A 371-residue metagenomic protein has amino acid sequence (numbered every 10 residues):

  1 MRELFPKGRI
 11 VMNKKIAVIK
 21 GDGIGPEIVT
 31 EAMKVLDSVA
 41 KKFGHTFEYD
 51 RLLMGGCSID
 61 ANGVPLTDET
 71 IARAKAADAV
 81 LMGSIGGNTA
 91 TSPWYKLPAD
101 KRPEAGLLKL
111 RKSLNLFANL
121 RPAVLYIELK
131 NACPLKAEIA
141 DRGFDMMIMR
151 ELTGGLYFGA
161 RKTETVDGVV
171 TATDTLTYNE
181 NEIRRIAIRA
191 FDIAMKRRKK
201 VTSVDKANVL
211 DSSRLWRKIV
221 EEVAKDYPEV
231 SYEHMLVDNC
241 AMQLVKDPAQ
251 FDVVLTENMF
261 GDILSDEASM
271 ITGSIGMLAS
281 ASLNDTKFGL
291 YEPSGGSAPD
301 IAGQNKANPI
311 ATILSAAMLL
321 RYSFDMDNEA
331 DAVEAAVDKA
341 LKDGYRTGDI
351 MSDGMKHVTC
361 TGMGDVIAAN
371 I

Functional and structural regions predicted by a protein language model:
R2-V11: Short, Lys/Arg-enriched N-terminal segments with co-localized hydrophobic residues within the first ~10-30 amino acids
M12-I16: Extreme N-terminal starter segment of soluble prokaryotic enzymes
A17-K34, V39-A40, V166-D238, Q250: Glycine-rich phosphate/diphosphate-binding loop of Rossmann-like nucleotide-binding domains
D22-G25, D78, M149, A190 (+4 more regions): Buried hydrophobic positions in well-ordered alpha/beta secondary-structure cores of metabolic enzymes
G44-D50, R197-D205, Y227-M235, D325-E334 (+1 more regions): Flexible, glycine/charged-enriched surface loops at secondary-structure junctions
G44-D68, M242-L244: N-terminal beta-loop-helix "entrance" segment that forms/cooperates in small-molecule cofactor or anionic ligand
G56, L244-Y345: Glycine-rich phosphate/nucleotide-binding loop
D60-T173, M259: N-terminal glycine-rich phosphate/adenylate-binding segment common to multiple enzyme folds
